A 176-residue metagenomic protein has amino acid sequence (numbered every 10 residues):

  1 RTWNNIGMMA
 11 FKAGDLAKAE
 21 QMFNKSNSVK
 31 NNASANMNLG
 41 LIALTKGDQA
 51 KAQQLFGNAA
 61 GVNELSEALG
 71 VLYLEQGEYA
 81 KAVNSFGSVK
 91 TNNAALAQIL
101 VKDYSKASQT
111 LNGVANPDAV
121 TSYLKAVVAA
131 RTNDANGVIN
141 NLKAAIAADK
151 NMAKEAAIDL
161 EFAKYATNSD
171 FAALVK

Functional and structural regions predicted by a protein language model:
N5, N38, A68, N93 (+2 more regions): Canonical tetratricopeptide repeat
M8, L41, V71, L96-Q98 (+1 more regions): Residue-level recognition of tetratricopeptide repeat
K12-A13, T45-K46, E75, L100 (+2 more regions): Register position in tetratricopeptide repeats
S28-V29, N58-V62, S85-V89, G113-P117 (+1 more regions): Structural marker of alpha-solenoid helical repeat scaffolds
A147-K176: Terminal, low-structured helical/coil segments at or just beyond the last alpha-helical repeat
